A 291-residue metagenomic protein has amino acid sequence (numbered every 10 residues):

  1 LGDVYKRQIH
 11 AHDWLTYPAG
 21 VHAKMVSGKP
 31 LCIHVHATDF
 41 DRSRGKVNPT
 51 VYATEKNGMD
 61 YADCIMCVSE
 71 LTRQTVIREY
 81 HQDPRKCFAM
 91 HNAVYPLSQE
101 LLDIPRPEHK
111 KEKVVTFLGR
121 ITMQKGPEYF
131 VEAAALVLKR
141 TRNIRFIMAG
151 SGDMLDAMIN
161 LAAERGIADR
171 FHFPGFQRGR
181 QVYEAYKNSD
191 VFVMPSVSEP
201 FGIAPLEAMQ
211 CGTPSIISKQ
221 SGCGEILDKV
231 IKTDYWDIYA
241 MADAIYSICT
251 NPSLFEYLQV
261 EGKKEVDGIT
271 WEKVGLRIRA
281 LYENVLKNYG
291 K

Functional and structural regions predicted by a protein language model:
L1-Y5: Short, small-residue-biased leader/transition segments that mark boundaries at the very start of proteins
L71, A93: Carbohydrate-associated surface elements
E108-A134, Q259: Conserved donor-binding/catalytic core segment of Leloir-type glycosyltransferases
I159-Q177: Nucleotide-activated donor-binding/catalytic signature segment of Leloir-type glycosyltransferases, i.e., the conserved
F176-Q177, E184-S189: Short alpha-helical donor nucleotide-sugar binding micro-motif in glycosyltransferases
V197: Aromatic "clamp/platform" in nucleotide-sugar-dependent glycosyltransferases that forms part of the donor/acceptor
P214-I217: Short hydrophobic beta-strand element within catalytic cores of glycosyltransferases and related nucleotide-activated
V230-Y239, S247-P252: Conserved acidic donor-binding segment of nucleotide-sugar-dependent glycosyltransferases
